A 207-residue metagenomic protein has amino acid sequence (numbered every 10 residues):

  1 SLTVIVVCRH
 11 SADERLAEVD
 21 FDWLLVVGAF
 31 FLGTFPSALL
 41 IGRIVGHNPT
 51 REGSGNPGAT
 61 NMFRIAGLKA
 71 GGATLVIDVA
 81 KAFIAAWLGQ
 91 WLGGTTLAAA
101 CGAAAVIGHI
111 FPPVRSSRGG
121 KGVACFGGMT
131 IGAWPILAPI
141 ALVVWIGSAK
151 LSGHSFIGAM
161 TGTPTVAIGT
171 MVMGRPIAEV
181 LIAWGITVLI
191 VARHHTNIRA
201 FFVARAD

Functional and structural regions predicted by a protein language model:
D20-V45: N-terminal signal-anchor transmembrane alpha helix
L25, A70-P113, A133, W145-I146: Nucleotide and nucleotide-moiety/phosphate-recognizing core
A38-R43, G108-R118, W145-S152, H194-A200: C-terminal ends of transmembrane helices
L39-G71, G119, H195-D207: Cytosolic, membrane-interface loops and tails of multi-pass inner-membrane proteins
N48-A59, V114-G127, H154-G162: Short, non-helical or kinked segments that cap or interrupt transmembrane helices
F63-A66, L88-G93, G108, V123-S152 (+1 more regions): Interfacial segments of multi-pass membrane proteins
P139, S155-T163, G174-I186: Loop-to-transmembrane alpha-helix initiation sites
